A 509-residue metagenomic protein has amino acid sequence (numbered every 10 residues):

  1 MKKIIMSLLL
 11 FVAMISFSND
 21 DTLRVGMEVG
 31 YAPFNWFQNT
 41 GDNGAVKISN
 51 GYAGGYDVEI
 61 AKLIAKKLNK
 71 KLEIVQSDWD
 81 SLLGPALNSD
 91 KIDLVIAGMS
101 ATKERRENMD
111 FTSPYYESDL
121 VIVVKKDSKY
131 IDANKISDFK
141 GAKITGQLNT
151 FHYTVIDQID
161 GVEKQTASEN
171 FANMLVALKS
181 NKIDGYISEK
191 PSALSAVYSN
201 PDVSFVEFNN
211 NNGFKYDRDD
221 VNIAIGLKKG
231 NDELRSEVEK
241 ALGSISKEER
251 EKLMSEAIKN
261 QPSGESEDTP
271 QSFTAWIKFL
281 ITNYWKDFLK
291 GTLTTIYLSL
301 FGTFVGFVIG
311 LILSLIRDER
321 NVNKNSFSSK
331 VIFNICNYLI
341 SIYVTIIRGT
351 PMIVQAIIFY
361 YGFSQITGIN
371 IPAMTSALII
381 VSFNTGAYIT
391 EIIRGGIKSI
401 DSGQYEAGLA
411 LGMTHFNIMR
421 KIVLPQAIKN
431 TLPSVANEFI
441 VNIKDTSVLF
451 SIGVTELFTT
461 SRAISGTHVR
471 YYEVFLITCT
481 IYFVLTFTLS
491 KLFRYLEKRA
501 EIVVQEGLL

Functional and structural regions predicted by a protein language model:
D20-G98, E107: Extracytoplasmic small-molecule ligand-binding "clamshell" domains of the periplasmic binding protein/Venus flytrap
R24-M27, N43-G54, N134-T150, K164: Short loop->beta-strand "edge-of-pocket" segments that line small-molecule binding or catalytic clefts across diverse
Q38-I48, A61-K71, L148-F171, L175 (+1 more regions): Ligand-binding cleft/hinge of the Venus flytrap
Y56-E59, E73-P85, I131, Q165-S180 (+1 more regions): Short helix-initiation/N-cap motifs at beta->coil->alpha
V58-K67, K126-Y130, A142-F151, K215-D268 (+1 more regions): Extended ligand-binding regions for polar small-molecule ligands
K70, S100-A101, E107, F111-D160: A conserved helix-loop-strand patch within extracytoplasmic ligand-binding domains of the periplasmic binding
S81, P85-N88, G98-N108, T154-Q158 (+3 more regions): A ligand-binding cleft/hinge motif common to bilobed small-molecule-binding domains
T269-L509: Transmembrane alpha-helices and adjacent helix-loop boundaries
